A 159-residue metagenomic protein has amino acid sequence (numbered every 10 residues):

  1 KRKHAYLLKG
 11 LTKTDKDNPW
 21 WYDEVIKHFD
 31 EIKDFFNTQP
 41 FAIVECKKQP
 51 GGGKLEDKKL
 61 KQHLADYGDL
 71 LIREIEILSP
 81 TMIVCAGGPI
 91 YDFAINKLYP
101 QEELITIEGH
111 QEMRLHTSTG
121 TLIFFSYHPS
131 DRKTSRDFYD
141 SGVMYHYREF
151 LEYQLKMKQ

Functional and structural regions predicted by a protein language model:
K1-L78, M82, G88-F93, D131-R132: A polyanion-binding, active-site-adjacent surface
D57-I72, D92-Q159: C-terminal capping/extension of enzyme domains
